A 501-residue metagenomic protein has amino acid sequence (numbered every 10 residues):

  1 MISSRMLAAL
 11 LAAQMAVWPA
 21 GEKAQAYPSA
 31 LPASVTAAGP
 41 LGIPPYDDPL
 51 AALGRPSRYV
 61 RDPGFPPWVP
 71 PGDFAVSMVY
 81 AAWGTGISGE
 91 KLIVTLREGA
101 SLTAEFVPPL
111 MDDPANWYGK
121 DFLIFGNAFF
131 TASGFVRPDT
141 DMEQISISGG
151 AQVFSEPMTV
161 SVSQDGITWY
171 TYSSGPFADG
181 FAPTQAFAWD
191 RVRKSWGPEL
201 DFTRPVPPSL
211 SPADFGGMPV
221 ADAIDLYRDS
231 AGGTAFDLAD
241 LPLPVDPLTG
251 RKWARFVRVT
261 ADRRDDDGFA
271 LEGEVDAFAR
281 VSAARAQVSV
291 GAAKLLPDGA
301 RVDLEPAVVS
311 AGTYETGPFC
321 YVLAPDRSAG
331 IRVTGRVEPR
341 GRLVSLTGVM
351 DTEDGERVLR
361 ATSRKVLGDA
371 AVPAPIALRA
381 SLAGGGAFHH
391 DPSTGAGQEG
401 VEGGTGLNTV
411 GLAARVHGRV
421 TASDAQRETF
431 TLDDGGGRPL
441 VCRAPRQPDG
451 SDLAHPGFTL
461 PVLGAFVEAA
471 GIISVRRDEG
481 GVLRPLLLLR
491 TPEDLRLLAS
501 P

Functional and structural regions predicted by a protein language model:
M1-L7: Bacterial N-terminal signal peptides that target proteins for export
A8-L10, W117, V153, K252 (+4 more regions): A generic structural signal for short, non-catalytic loop/turn and secondary-structure boundary residues
L11, M15-A16: Hydrophobic core
W18-M158, S174-R285: A domain-level signal for the mature, folded cores of soluble proteins
T168-Y172: Tryptophan-centered short beta-strand motifs
R285-P501: OB-fold nucleic-acid-binding modules
